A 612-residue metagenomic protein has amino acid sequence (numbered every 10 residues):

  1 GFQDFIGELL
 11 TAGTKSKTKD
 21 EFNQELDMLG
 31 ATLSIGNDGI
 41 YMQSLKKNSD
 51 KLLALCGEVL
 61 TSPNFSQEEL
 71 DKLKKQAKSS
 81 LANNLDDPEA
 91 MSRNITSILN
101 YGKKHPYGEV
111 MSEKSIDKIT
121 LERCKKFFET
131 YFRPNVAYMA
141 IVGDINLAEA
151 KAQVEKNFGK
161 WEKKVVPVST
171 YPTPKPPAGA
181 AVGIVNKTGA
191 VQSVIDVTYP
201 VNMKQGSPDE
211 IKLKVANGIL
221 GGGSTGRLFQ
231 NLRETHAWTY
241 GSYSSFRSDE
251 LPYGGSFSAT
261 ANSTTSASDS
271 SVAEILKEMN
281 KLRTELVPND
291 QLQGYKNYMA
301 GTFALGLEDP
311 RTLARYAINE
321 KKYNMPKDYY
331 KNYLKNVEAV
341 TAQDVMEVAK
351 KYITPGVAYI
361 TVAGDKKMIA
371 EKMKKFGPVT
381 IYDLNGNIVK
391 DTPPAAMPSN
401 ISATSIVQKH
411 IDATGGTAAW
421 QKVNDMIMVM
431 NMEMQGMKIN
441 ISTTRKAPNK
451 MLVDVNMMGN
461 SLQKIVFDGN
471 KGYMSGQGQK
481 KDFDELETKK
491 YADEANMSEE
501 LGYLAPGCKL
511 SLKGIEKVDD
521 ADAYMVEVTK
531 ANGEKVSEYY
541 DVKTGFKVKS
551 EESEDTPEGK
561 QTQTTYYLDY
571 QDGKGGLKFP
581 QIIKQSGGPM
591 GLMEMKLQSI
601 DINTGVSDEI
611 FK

Functional and structural regions predicted by a protein language model:
G1-L10, K17-S62, K74-A82, P88-K114 (+6 more regions): M16 family metallopeptidases and their MPP-like homologs
D4-I6, L26, I40, L52-C56 (+21 more regions): Buried hydrophobic packing residues in well-ordered domains
S62, S66-Q67, L147-A148, K160 (+7 more regions): Short beta-strands and strand-coil junctions in structured, solvent-facing domains, enriched
N94, L121-N157, V357-A358: Non-catalytic, conformational "gating/processing" segments within enzyme and secreted inhibitor domains
S115, P398-D412, G469-E534, V542-T544 (+3 more regions): Flexible, processing/modification-adjacent segments and terminal tails in exported/periplasmic/extracellular proteins
Y138-M203, G364-P394: An aromatic/glycine/proline-enriched structural segment found at the starts of mature extracellular/organellar domains
S405-Q479, P506-L512: N-terminal mature ectodomain segment of secretory-pathway/periplasmic proteins
N456-S461, D522-F611: Gly/Pro-enriched, hydrophobic low-complexity segments that function as extracytoplasmic propeptides/linkers
